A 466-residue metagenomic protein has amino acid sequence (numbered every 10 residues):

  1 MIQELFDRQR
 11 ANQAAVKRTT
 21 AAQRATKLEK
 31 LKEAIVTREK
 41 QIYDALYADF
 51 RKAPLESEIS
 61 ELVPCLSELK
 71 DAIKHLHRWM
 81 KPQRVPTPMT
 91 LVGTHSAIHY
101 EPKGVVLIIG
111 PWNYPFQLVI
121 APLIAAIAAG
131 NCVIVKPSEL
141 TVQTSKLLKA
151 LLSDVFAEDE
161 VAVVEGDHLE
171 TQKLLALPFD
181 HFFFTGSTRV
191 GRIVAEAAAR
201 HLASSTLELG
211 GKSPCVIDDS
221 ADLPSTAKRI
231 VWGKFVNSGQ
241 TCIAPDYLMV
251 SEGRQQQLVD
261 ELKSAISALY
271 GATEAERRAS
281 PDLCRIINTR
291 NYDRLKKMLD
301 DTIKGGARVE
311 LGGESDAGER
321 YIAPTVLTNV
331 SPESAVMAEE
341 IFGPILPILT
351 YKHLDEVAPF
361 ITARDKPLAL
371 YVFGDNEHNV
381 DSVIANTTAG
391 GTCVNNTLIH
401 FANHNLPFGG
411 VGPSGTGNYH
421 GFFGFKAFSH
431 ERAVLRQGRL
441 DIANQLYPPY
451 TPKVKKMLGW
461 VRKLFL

Functional and structural regions predicted by a protein language model:
M1-A97: N-terminal Rossmann-like NAD(P)+-binding subdomain of aldehyde/semialdehyde dehydrogenases
I2, A21, E39, L223 (+4 more regions): Residues at or immediately preceding the N-termini of alpha-helices
Q13, K17, K32-I35, E39 (+14 more regions): Structural signal for hydrophobic packing residues in well-ordered secondary-structure cores of soluble enzyme domains
T20, V216, E314, Y321-L466: Conserved C-terminal structural/oligomerization subdomain of aldehyde/semialdehyde dehydrogenase
R24, L69, G130, V161 (+7 more regions): Residue-level signal for inorganic ion chemistry
P88-S225: Rossmann-like NAD(P) dinucleotide-binding subdomain of oxidoreductase/dehydrogenase enzymes
F156, R189-S331, L354, V394 (+2 more regions): ALDH superfamily catalytic-core signature
